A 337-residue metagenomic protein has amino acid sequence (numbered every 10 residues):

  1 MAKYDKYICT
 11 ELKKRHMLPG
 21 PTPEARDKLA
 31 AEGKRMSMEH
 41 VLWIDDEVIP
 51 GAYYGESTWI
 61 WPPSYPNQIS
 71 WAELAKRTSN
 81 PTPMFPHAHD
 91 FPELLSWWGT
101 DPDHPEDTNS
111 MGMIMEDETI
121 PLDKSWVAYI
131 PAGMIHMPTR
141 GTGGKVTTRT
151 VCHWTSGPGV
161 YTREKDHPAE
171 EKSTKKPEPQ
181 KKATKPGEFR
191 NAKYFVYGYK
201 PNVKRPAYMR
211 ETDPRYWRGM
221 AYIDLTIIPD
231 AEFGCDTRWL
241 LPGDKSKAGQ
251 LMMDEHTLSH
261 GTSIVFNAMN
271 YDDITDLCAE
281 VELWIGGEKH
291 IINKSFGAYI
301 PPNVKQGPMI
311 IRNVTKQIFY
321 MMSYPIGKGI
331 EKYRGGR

Functional and structural regions predicted by a protein language model:
M1-N80, K172-M253: A short, N-terminal "cap"/entry segment at the start of jelly-roll beta-barrel domains of the cupin/DSBH fold
G55-W59, E93-W98, A128-Y129, T148-V151 (+4 more regions): Ordered hydrophobic segments in well-structured contexts
R77-L95, P102, E106-T108, K247-S263 (+1 more regions): A short beta-loop-beta micro-motif enriched in histidine and acidic residues
L95-K124, T162-R163, F266-K294, K332-R334: A short beta-strand-loop-beta hairpin characteristic of the jelly-roll/cupin
S110, D117-E118, G143, G157-G159 (+6 more regions): Polar/charged low-complexity regions in secreted precursors and cytosolic/nuclear IDRs
D117-G143, I285-R312: Conserved metal-binding segment of the jelly-roll/cupin
G143-R163, N313-Y333: A short hydrophobic beta-strand segment most commonly corresponding to one strand of the jelly-roll/cupin
G159-E178, E331-R337: Internal interaction segment
